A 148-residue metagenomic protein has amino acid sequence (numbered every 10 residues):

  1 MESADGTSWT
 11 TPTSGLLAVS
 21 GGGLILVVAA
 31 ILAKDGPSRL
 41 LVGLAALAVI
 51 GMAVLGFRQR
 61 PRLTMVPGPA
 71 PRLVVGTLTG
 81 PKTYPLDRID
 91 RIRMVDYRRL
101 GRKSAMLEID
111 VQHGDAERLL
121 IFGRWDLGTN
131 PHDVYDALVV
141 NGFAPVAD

Functional and structural regions predicted by a protein language model:
M1, L41-V42, L63-V66, L138: Extended hydrophobic/Leu-rich segments
M1-G36, D115-A116: N-terminal membrane-targeting/pre-transmembrane regions
E2-S3, V66-P69, R99-G101, D148: Short, ordered beta-strand-loop transition motifs
S20-L26, A46-A53: Hydrophobic alpha-helical transmembrane segments of multipass integral membrane proteins
A33-L47: Hydrophobic alpha-helical transmembrane segments
I50-D90: Conserved beta-hairpin
V74-V134, D148: Non-transmembrane, membrane-adjacent beta-strand/coil modules in membrane-associated proteins and peripheral
V139-D148: Cytosol-/stroma-facing membrane-proximal "stalk/adaptor" domains immediately downstream of transmembrane anchors
